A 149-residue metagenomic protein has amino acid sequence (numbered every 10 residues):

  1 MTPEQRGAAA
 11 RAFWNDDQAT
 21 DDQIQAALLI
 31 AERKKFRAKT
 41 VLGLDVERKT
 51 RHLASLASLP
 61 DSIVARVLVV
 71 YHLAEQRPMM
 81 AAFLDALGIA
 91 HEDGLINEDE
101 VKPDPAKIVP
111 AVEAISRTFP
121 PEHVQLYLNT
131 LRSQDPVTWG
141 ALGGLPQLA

Functional and structural regions predicted by a protein language model:
M1-A31: Charged, amphipathic alpha-helical stretches
D22-D135: Acidic, low-complexity, intrinsically disordered interaction modules
W139-A149: Short, charged, intrinsically disordered terminal tails
